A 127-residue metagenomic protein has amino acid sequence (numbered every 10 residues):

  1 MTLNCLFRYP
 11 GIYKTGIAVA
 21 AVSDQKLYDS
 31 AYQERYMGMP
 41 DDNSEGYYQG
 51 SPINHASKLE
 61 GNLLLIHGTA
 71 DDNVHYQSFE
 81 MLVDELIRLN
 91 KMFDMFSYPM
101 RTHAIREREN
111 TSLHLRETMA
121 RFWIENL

Functional and structural regions predicted by a protein language model:
M1-L127: Active-site-proximal cap/loop segments of hydrolase catalytic domains
